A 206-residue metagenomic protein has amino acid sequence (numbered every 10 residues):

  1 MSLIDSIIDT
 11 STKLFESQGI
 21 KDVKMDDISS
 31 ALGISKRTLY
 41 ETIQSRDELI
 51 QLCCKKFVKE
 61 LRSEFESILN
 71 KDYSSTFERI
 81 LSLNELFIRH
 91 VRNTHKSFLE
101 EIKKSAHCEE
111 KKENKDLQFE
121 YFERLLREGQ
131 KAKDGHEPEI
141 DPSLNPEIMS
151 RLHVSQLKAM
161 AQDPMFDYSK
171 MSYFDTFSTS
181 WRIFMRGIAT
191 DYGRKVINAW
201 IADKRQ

Functional and structural regions predicted by a protein language model:
S6, L14-E48, L52: Helix-turn-helix
G19-I20, R62, E66-Y73, K96-L99 (+4 more regions): Short, flexible helix-adjacent loops and helix caps
L52, E66-N93, M149-S150: Hydrophobic alpha-helical connector segments
C54-R62: Short, basic, alpha-helical segments at the C-terminal edge of helix-turn-helix-like DNA-binding modules
E78-S82, L86, L144, I148-S155 (+3 more regions): Amphipathic alpha-helical interaction segments
S82-E109, Q162: Amphipathic alpha-helical segments used for helix-helix packing
C108-E137, L144-Q162: Amphipathic alpha-helical packing segments from all-alpha helical-bundle domains
L126-R127, K131, Q162, F166-Q206: C-terminal peripheral helix-coil segments that are non-catalytic and often amphipathic
